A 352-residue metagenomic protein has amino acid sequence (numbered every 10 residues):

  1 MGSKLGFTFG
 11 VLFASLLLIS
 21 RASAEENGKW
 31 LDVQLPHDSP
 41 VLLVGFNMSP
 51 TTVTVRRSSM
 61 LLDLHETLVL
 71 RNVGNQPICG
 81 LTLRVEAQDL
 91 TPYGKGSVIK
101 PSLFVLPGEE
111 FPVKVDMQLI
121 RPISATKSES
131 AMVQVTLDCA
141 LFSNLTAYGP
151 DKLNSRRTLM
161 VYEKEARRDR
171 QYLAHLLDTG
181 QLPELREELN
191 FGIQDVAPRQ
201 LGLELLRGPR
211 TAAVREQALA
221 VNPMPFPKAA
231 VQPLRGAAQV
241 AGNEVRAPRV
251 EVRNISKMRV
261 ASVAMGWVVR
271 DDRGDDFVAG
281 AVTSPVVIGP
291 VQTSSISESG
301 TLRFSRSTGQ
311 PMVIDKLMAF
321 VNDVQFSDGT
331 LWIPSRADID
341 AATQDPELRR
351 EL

Functional and structural regions predicted by a protein language model:
M1-F7: Positively charged n-region of N-terminal signal peptides that target proteins for export
T8-L18: Bacterial N-terminal signal peptides
I19-A24: Sec/Tat signal peptide C-region and signal peptidase I cleavage site
E25-T67, V73, L90, R157-E251 (+2 more regions): Low-complexity, acidic Ser/Thr/Pro/Gly-rich terminal tails and inter-domain linkers that flank the onset of structured
V73-Y93, D138, K257-D275: Short acidic, flexible loop segments centered on an aromatic residue
T91-K127, R273-P311: Intrinsically disordered, low-complexity Pro/Gly/Ser/Thr-rich segments with frequent PxxP/GP/PP motifs and embedded
G94-K95, L145-N154, D276-V278, G329-D338: Beta-sandwich strand segments
I123-N144, S305-S327: Short, surface-exposed ligand- or partner-binding patches at beta-edge/loop junctions that are enriched in aromatics
